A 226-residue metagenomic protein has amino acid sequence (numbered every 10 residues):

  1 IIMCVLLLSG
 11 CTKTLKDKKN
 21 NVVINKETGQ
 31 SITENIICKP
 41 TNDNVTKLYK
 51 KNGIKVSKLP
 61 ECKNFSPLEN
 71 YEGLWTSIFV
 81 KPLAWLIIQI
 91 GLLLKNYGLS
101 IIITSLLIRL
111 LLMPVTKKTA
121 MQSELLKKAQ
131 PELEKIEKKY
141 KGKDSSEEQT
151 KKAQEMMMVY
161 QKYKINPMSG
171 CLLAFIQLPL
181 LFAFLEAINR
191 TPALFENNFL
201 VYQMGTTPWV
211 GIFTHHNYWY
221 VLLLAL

Functional and structural regions predicted by a protein language model:
I2-L226: Helix-loop-helix
